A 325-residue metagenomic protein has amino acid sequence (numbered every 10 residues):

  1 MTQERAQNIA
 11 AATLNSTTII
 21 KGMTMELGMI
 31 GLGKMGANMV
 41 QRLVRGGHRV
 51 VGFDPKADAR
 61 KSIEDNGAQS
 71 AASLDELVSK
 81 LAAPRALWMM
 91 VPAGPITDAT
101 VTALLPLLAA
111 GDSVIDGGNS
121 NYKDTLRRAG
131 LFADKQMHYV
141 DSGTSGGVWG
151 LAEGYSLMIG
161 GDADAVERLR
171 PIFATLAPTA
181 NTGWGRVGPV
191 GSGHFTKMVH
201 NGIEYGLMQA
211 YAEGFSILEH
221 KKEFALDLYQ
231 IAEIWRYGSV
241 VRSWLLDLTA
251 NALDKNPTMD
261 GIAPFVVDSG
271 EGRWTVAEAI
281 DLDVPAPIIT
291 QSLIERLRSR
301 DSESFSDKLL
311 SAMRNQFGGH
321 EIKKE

Functional and structural regions predicted by a protein language model:
M1-T24: N-terminal amphipathic/basic-hydrophobic helices that include classical n-h-c signal peptides and signal-anchor
T18-A86, G111, V148-G150, N315: NAD(P)+-binding Rossmann beta1-loop-alpha1 motif at the extreme N-terminus of oxidoreductases
V44, E64, L126, A133 (+1 more regions): Anion (oxyanion) recognition and catalysis
V50, S70, Y139-V140, A286: Hydrophobic beta-strand scaffold residues
P55, A68-R127, A133, L151-G160: Rossmann-like NAD(P)-binding element
D98-T100, N121-E213, L218-K221: Rossmann-fold dinucleotide-binding core
M158, R168, N181-W184, G191-H320: Helical "substrate-binding/catalytic lid" subdomain of Rossmann-like NAD(P)-dependent dehydrogenases/reductases
